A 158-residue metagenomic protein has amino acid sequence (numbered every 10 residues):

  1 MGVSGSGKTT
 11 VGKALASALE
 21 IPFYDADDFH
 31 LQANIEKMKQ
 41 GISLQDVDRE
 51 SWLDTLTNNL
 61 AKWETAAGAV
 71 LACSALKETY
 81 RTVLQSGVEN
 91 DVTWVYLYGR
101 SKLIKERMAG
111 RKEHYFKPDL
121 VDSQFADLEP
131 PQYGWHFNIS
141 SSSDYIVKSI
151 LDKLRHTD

Functional and structural regions predicted by a protein language model:
V3: P-loop (Walker A) phosphate-binding loop of NTP-binding proteins
S6, K13, S17-N58: Conserved substrate/cofactor phosphate-moiety recognition/catalytic segment in nucleotide-dependent phosphotransferases
F23, D28, V92-W94, G134-H136: Conserved beta-strand scaffold positions in the cores of enzyme catalytic domains, especially in NTP/NDP-utilizing
H30, A75-K77, G99-L103: Conserved nucleotide-binding/hydrolysis micro-motifs of P-loop NTPases
V47-E89, L97: Glycine-rich phosphate-binding loop used to anchor ATP phosphates in small-molecule kinases, encompassing both
V88-R107: Conserved phosphate-donor/acceptor-positioning beta-strand/loop module used by diverse small-molecule
G110-L151: Small-molecule kinase domains that catalyze NTP-dependent phosphoryl transfer to phosphate-bearing small molecules
D152-D158: Generic C-terminal helix-cap and adjacent flexible tail
